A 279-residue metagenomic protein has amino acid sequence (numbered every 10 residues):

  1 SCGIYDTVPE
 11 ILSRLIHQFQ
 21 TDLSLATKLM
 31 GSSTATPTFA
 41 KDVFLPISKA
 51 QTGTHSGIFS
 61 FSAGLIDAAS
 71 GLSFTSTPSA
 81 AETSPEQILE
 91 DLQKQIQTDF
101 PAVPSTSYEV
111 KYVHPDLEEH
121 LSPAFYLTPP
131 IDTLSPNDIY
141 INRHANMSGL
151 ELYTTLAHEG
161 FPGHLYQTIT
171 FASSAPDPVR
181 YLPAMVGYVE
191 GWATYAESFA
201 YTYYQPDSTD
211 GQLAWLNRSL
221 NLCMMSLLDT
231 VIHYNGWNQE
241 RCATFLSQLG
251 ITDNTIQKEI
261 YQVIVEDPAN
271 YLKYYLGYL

Functional and structural regions predicted by a protein language model:
S1-L279: N-terminal maturation segment of proteins
